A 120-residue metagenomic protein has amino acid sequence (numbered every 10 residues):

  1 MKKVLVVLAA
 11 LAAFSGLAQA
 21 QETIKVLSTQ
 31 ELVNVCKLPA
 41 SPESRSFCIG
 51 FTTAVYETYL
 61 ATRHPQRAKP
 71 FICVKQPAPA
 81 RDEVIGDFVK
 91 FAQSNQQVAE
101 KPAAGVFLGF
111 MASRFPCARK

Functional and structural regions predicted by a protein language model:
V4-G16: Sec-dependent N-terminal signal peptides
G16-E22: Sec/Tat signal peptide C-region and signal peptidase I cleavage site
L17, A40-S41, Q96: Residue-level recognition of short, well-ordered coil/turn positions that link secondary-structure elements
L27-K90, F110: Short N-proximal segments of mature Sec-exported proteins
Y59-Q66, Q97-A99, A118-R119: Substrate-binding/catalytic groove segments of enzymes that remodel or degrade extracellular structural polymers
F88, A92-Q93, Q97-V98: Cystatin/cathelin-like cysteine-protease inhibitor module
K101-K120: C-terminal partner/receptor-binding element of secreted or periplasmic proteins
